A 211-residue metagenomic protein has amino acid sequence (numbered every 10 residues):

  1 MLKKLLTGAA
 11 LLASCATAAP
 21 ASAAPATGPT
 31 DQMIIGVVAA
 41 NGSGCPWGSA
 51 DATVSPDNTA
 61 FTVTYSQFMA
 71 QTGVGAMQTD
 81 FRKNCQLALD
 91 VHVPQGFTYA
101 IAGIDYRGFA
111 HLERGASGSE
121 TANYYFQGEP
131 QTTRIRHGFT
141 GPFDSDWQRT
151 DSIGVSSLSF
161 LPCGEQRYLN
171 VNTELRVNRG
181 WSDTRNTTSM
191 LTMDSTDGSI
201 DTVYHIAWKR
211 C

Functional and structural regions predicted by a protein language model:
M1-A23: Secretory targeting and sorting signals
L6, A24-V74: N-terminal leader/pro-regions and domain N-caps
T62-T64, D144-L191: Cysteine-clustered segments with highest specificity for TGF-beta superfamily mature ligands
Q67-M69, L87, V91-Q95, D105-R114 (+3 more regions): Beta-strand elements of well-folded, non-transmembrane domains
G73-R82, H92-A100, H111-E113: Short, solvent-exposed beta-strand/turn "edge" segments of beta-rich domains on protein surfaces
D90, R136, V171-T173: Long, contiguous binding/interaction regions
A102-S156: An exposed acidic His-Trp-rich patch
V177-C211: Proprotein-processing/basic-patch segments
